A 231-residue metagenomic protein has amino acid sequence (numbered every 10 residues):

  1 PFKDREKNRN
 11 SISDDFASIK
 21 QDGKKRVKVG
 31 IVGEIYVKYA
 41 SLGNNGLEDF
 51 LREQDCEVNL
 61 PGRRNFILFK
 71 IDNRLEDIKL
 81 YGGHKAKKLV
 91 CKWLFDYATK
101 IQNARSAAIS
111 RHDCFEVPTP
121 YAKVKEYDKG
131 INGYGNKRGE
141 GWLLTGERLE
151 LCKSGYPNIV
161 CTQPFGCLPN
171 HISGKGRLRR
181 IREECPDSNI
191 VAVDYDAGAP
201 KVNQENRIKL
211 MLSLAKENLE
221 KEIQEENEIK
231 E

Functional and structural regions predicted by a protein language model:
P1-E231: An N-terminal assembly and electron-transfer interface module characteristic of large anaerobic redox and radical
